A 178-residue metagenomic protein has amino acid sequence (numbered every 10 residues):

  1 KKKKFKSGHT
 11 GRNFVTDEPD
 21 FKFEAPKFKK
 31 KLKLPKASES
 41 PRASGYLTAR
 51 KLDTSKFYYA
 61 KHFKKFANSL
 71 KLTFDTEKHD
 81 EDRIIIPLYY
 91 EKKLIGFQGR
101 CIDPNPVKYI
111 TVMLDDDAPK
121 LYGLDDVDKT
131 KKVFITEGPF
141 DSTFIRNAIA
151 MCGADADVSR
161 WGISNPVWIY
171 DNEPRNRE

Functional and structural regions predicted by a protein language model:
K1-K65, S69, E81, C101-T111 (+1 more regions): Non-catalytic accessory segments of DNA primases and related replication-initiation nucleases
F5-H9, S142-A150, R175-R177: Phosphate-binding glycine-rich loops and adjacent basic patches that engage nucleotide phosphates, nucleic-acid
L47, K92, W168: A residue-level signal for conserved active-site and pocket-lining positions in enzyme catalytic cores
S69-N165: Phosphate-handling DNA/RNA-contact segment within nucleic-acid enzymes
I135, S164-E178: Acidic beta-strand-to-loop metal/phosphate-binding motif
